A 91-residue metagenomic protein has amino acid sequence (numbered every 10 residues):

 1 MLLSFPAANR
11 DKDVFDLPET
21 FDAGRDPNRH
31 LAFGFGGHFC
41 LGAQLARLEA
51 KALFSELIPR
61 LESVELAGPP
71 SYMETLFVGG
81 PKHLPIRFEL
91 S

Functional and structural regions predicted by a protein language model:
M1-L3, L53: FKBP-type peptidyl-prolyl cis-trans isomerase
L2, K82-S91: C-terminal domain-closing interface element
S4-N28: Conserved cytochrome P450 K-helix/beta-meander segment immediately N-terminal to the heme-binding cysteine loop
F39-Q44: Short, glycine/charged-rich beta-strand-loop motifs at protein surfaces that mediate ligand recognition and catalysis
L45-M73: Cytochrome P450 heme-binding "Cys pocket" and the immediately downstream C-terminal segment
T75-V78: Short Gly/Pro-enriched turn/cap motifs at secondary-structure boundaries
